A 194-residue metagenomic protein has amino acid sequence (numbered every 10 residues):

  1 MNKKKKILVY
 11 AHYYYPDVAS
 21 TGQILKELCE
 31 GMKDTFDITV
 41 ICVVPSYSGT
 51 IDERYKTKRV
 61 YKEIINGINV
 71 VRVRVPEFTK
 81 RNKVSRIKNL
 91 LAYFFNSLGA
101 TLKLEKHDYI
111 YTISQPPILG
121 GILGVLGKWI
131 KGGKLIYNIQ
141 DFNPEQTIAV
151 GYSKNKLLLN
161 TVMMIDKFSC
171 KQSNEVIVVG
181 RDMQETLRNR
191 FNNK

Functional and structural regions predicted by a protein language model:
M1-N66: N-terminal subdomain of nucleotide-sugar transferases
K3, H12, F78-S85, K128-M164: Acceptor-binding helix/loop patch of EC 2.4 sugar-transfer enzymes, predominantly nucleotide-sugar-dependent
I7, I110, V176: Receiver (REC) domain switch-region micro-motif
T21, V43, I113, V178-G180: Replace "coordinates the UDP/GDP/TDP-sugar" with "coordinates nucleotide-activated sugar donors
V43-T101: A conserved catalytic-core segment of Leloir-type glycosyltransferases
R86, L90-L102, H107-Q140, P144-E145: An aromatic- and histidine-rich active-site surface loop
L98, L119, L126-I130, K156-V176: Membrane-proximal helix-turn-helix segments that form the acceptor-binding/catalytic region of lipid-linked
K171-Q172, I177-V178, M183-K194: Helix-loop-beta element that forms the nucleotide-linked donor phosphate-binding surface in glycosyltransferases
